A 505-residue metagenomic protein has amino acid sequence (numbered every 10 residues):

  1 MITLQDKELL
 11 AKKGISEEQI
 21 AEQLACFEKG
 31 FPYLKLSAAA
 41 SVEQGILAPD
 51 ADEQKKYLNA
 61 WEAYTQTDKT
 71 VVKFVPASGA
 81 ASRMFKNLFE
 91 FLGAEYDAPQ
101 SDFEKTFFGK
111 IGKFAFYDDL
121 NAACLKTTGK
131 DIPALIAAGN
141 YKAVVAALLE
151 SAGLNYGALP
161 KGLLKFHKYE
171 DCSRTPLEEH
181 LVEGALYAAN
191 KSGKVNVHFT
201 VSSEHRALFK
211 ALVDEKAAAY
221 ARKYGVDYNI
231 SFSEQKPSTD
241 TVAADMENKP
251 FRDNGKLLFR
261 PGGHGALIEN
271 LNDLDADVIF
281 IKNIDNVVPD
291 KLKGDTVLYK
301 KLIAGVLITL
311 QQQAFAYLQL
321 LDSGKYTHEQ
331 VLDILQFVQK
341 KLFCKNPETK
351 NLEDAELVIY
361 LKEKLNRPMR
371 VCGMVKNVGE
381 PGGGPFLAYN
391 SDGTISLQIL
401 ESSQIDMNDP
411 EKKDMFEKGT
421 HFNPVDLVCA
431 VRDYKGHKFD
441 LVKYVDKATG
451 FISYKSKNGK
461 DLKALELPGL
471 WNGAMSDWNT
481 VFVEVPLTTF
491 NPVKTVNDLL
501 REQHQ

Functional and structural regions predicted by a protein language model:
I2-V42, A189, L352, E356-L365 (+5 more regions): Long, compositionally biased intrinsically disordered regions
K7-L10, G14, A39-V378, L387-I399 (+4 more regions): Domain-scale recognition of functional cores that engage charged ligands
E18, E22, D322, K340-K345 (+5 more regions): Polyanion-binding catalytic cores of nucleic-acid enzymes and NTP/SAM-utilizing transferases
I132-A138, Y156, D285, K300-K340 (+1 more regions): Conserved catalytic alpha/beta cores of large enzymes that bind or transform nucleotide phosphates and polynucleotides
K216-A221, L387, N408-E417, L465-N472: Intrinsically disordered, low-complexity boundary segments flanking structured domains
I279, Y389-P424, D433, T449-Y454: C-terminal, active-site-flanking charged/polar segments
